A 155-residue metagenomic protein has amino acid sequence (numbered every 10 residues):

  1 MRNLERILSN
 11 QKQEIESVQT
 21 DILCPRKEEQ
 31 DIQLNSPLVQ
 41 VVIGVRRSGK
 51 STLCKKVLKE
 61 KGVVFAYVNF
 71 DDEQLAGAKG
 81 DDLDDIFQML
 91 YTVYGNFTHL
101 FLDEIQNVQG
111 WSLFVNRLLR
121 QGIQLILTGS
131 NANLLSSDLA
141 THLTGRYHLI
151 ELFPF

Functional and structural regions predicted by a protein language model:
M1-F155: Phosphate-binding site recognition
